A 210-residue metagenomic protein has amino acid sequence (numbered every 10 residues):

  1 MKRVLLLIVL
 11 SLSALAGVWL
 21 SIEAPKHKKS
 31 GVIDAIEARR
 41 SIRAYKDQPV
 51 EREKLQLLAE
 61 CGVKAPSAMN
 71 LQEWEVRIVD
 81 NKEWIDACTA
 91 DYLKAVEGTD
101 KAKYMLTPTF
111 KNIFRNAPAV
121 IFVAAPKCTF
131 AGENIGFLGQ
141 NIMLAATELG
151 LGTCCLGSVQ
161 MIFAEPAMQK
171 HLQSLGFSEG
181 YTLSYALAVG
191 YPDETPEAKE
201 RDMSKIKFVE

Functional and structural regions predicted by a protein language model:
R3-E210: Acidic, surface-exposed loops and disordered segments
